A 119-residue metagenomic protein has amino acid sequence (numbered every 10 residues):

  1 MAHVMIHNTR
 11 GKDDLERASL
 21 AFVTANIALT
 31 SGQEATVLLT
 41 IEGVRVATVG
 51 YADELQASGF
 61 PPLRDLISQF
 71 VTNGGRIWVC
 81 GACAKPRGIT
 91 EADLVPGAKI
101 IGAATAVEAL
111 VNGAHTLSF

Functional and structural regions predicted by a protein language model:
M5-S19, Y51: Short, glycine-rich nucleotide/cofactor-binding loops
A18-S31, V37: Histidine-anchored nucleotide/phosphate-binding helix
L29, V71, L110-V111: Anion (oxyanion) recognition and catalysis
A35-T40, I77-G81: Short internal beta-strands
G43-A57: N-terminal beta-loop-helix "entrance" segment that forms/cooperates in small-molecule cofactor or anionic ligand
D53-S58, D93-G97: Short, flexible loop segments at the rims of nucleotide/cofactor-binding pockets, characterized by
E54-G81: A glycine-rich helix N-cap at a beta->alpha junction
P86-F119: C-terminal structural segments of small proteins and small subunits
